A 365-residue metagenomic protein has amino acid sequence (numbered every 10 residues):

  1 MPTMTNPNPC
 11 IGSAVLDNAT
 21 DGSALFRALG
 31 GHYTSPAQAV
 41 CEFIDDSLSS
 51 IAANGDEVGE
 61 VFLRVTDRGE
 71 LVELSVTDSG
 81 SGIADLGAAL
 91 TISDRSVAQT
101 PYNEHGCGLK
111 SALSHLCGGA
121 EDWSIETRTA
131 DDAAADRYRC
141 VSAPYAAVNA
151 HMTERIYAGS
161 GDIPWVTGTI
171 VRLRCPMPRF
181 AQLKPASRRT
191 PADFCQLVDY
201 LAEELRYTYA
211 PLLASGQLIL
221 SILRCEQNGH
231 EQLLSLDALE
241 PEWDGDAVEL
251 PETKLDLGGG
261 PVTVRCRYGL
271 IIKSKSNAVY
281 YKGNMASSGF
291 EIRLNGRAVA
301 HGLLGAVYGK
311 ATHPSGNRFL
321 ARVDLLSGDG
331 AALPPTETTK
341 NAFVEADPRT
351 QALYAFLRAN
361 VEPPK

Functional and structural regions predicted by a protein language model:
M1-E60, D85-L90, T339: Bergerat-fold GHKL ATPase/HATPase_c domain
M1-N6, L197, D244-K365: Charged regulatory segments coupled to nucleotide-binding catalytic modules in large multidomain enzymes
T20-H32, P101, R172-D193, A278 (+1 more regions): Short hinge/gating elements
S35-A39, D85, D193-E204, Y209 (+2 more regions): Short amphipathic alpha-helical segments
L48-T100: Conserved beta-strand-loop-beta-strand hairpin that lines the nucleotide-binding pocket of ATP/GTP-utilizing enzymes
A52, A84-L86, L173-C175, F180-Q182 (+2 more regions): Short helix/loop capping segments that flank catalytic or ligand/cofactor-binding pockets
Q99-R224: GHKL-type ATPase core
R206, A210-D256: Accessory nucleic acid-recognition modules appended to NTPase machines
